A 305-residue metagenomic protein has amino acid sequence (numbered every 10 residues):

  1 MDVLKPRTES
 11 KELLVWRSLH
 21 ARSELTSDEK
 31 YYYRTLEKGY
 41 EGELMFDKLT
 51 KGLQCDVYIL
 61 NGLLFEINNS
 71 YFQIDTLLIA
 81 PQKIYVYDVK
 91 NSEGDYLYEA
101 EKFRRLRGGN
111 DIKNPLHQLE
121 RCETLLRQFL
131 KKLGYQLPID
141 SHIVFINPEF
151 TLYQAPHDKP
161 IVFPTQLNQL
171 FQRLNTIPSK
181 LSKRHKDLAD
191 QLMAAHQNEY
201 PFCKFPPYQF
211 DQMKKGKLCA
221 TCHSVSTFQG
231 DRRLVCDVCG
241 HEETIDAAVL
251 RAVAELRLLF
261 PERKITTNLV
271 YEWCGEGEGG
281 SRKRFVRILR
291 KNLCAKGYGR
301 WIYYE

Functional and structural regions predicted by a protein language model:
M1-F72, G109-N114, Q118-K283, R287: Surface-exposed interaction regions that form or flank ligand-binding interfaces
N69, L78-K102: Active-site beta-strand-loop-beta-strand hairpin of nuclease catalytic cores that positions key catalytic residues
I79-A80, Q229, G297: Generic beta-strand structural signal
E101-G109: Short glycine/proline- and charge-enriched loop/turn segments that cap or connect secondary-structure elements
A248, A295-E305: Short Lys/Arg-enriched helix C-cap and helix-to-coil transition segments that create basic nucleic-acid-contact patches
R287-G297: Short, solvent-exposed alpha-helical "recognition" segments
